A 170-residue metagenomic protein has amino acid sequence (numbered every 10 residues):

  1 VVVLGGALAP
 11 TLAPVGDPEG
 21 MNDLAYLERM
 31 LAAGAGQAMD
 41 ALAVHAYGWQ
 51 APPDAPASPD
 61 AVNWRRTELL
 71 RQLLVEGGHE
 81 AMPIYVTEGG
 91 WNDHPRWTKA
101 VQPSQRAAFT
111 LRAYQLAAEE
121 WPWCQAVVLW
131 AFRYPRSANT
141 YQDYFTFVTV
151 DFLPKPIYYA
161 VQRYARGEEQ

Functional and structural regions predicted by a protein language model:
V1, E19-D40, L73-L74, A107-E120: An active-site-proximal structural segment forming one wall of the substrate-binding cleft that immediately precedes
V1-A13: Aromatic- and glycine-enriched pocket-lining scaffold segments that form the walls of small-molecule binding clefts
G5-A7, D23-N63, T67, E80-H94 (+1 more regions): Aromatic- and acid-rich polysaccharide-binding/catalytic face of secreted or lumenal carbohydrate-active enzymes
T11-V15, Q50-P52, N92-P95, P135-N139: Short catalytic/ligand-binding loop motif for oxyanion handling, primarily in non-cytosolic enzymes, centered on
A13-L27, P59-V62, A138-T149: Aromatic- and acidic-residue-enriched segments that line the glycan-binding/catalytic groove of carbohydrate-active
S58-Q125: Catalytic-core region of carbohydrate-active enzymes that cleave or remodel glycosidic bonds
R96-R112, L116-Q170: Aromatic-rich peripheral "rim/lid" segments of glycoside hydrolase catalytic domains that contact and position glycan
